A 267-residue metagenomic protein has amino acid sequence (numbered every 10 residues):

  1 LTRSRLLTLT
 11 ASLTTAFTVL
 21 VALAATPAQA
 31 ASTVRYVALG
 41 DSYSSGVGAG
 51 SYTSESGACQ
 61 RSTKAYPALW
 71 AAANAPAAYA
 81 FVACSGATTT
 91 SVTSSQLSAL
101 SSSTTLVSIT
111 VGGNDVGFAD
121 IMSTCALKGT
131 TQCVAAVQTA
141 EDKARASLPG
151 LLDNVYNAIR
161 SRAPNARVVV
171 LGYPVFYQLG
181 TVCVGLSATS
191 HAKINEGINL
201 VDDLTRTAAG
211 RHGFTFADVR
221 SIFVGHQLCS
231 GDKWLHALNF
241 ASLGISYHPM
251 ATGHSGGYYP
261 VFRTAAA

Functional and structural regions predicted by a protein language model:
L1-A30: Secretory targeting and sorting signals
L23-V37, V92-S108, G113, L152-N165 (+1 more regions): Short amphipathic alpha-helices and their capping/turn segments at secondary-structure boundaries
A31-A83: Serine-esterase "nucleophile elbow" of acetyl-processing enzymes
R35-G40, S44-G46, A78-A83, T105-T110 (+3 more regions): Structural recognition of the beta-strand scaffold that forms the well-ordered cores of secreted hydrolase catalytic
V47, S91-A144: Oxyanion-hole/transition-state-stabilizing segment in secreted/luminal serine hydrolases and related acyltransferases
A49-Y52, A119-T131, C183, Q227-N239: Short, flexible, mixed-charge acidic loops at enzyme active sites
L106-I109, T130-R160, V169-V170, P174-F216: Conserved N-terminal glycine/acidic-rich loop preference
P174-A267: Catalytic His-Asp segment of secreted/periplasmic serine-dependent ester chemistry enzymes
